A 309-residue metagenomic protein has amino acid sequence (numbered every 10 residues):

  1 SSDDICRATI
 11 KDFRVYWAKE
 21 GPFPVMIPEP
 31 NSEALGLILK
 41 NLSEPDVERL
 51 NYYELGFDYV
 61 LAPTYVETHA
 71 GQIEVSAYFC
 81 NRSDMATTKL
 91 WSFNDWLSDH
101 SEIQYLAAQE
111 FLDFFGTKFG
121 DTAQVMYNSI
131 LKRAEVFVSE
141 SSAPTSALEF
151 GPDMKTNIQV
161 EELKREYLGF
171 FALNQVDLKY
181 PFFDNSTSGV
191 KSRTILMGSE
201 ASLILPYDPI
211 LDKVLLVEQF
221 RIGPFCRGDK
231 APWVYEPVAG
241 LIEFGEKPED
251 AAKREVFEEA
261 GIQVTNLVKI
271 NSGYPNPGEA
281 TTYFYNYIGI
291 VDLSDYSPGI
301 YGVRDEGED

Functional and structural regions predicted by a protein language model:
S2-K155: Glycine-aromatic micro-motifs
S32-K40, Y235-G245: Short histidine-centered catalytic/ligand-binding loop motif
I38-L39, L61-P63, L173-Q175, L216 (+1 more regions): Conserved hydrophobic/aromatic beta-strand scaffold that supports enzyme active sites
E48, D58-L61, A86-T88, L215 (+2 more regions): A short, polar/proline- and glycine-enriched secondary-structure boundary/capping micro-motif
Y65, T156-Y167: Short amphipathic beta-strand and strand-loop transition segments with alternating hydrophobic
E166-L211: Acidic, metal-coordinating catalytic segment for phosphate/diphosphate chemistry, firing primarily on the Nudix
V190-K191, E200-L203, V238-D309: Unchanged
T194-P237: N-terminal strand-loop-strand
